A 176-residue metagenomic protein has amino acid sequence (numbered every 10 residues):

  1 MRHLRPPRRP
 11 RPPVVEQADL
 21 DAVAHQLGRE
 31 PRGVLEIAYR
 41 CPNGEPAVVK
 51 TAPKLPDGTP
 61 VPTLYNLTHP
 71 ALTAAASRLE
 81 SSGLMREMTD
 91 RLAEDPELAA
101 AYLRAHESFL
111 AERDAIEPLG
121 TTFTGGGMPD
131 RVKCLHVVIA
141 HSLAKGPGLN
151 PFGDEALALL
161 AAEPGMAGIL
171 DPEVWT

Functional and structural regions predicted by a protein language model:
M1-K50, P56: Short N-terminal edge-element motif at the start of the domain
R2-P13, A76, G83, R91 (+1 more regions): Intrinsic low-complexity, intrinsically disordered or marginally ordered coil/linker segments
P13-E16, R91, L98, Y102 (+2 more regions): Intrinsic-disorder-associated interaction segments
L20, S81-M85, V132: Alpha-helix initiation and N-capping motif
R29, G33, D57-V61, L119-G127: Conserved aromatic-histidine-acidic binding/catalytic patches
R40-D90: Aromatic- and glycine-enriched beta-alpha-beta binding-site module
T68-T122: An exposed acidic His-Trp-rich patch
A111-T176: C-terminal charged interaction modules
